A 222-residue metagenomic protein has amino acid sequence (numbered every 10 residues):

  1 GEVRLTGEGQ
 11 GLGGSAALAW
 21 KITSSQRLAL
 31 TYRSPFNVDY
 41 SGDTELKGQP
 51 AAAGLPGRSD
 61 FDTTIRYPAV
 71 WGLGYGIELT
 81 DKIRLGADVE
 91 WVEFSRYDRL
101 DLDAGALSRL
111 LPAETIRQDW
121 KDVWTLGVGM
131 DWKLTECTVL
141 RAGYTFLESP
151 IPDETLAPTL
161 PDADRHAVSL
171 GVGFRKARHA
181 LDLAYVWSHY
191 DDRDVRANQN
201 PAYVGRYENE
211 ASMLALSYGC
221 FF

Functional and structural regions predicted by a protein language model:
G1-F222: Outer-membrane beta-barrel porins/channels
